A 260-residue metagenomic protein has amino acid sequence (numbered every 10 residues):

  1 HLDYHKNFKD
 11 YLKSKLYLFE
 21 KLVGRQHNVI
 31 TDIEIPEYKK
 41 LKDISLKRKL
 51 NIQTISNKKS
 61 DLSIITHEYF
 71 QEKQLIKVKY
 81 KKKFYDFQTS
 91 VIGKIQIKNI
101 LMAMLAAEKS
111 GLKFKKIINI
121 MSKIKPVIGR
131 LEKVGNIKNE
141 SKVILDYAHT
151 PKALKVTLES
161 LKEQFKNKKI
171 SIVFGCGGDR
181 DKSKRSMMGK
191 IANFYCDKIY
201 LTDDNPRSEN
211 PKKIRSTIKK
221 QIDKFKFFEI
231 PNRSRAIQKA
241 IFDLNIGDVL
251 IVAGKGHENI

Functional and structural regions predicted by a protein language model:
H1, I35-P36, T150, C176-D179 (+2 more regions): Short glycine-rich anion-binding loops that position phosphate/pyrophosphate groups of nucleotides and phosphorylated
H1-D3, Y17-E20, K39-Y85, K123 (+2 more regions): Extended acidic/charged loop-beta regions that coordinate divalent cations and stabilize anionic phosphate/carboxylate
H1-P36, K58-K59, G93-L101, F114-I118 (+1 more regions): ATP-dependent carboxylate-amine ligase catalytic core
Y11, I30, I64, N99 (+4 more regions): Residue-level signal for inorganic ion chemistry
L18-Q26, S45-R48, Q164-F165, K190-Y195: Short, conserved loop/helix-junction motifs that constitute active-site signature segments in enzyme catalytic cores
V29-E34, V173-F174, D197-N205: Short internal beta-strands
F70-E72, Y80-K198, K220: Nucleotide phosphate-binding/pyrophosphate-handling subdomain across enzymes that bind or process nucleotide phosphates
K142, G189-D243: C-terminal helical cap/extension that packs against the catalytic core of soluble nucleotide-cofactor enzymes
